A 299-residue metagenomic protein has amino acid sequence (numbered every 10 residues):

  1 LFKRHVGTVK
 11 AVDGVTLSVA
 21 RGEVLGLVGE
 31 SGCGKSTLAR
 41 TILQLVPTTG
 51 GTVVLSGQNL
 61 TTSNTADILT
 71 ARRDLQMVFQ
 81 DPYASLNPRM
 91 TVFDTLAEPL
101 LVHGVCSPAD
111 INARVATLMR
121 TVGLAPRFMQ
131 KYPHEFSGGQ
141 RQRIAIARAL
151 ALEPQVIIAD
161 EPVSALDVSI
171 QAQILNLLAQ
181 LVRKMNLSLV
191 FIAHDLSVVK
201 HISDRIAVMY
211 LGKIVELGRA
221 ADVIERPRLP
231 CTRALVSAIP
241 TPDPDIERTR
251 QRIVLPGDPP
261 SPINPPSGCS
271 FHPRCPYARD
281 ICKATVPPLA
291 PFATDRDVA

Functional and structural regions predicted by a protein language model:
L1-H5, R219-A299: Charged, flexible cofactor/metal-binding loops and thiol motifs
L1-R226, S237, D297: ABC transporter nucleotide-binding domains
